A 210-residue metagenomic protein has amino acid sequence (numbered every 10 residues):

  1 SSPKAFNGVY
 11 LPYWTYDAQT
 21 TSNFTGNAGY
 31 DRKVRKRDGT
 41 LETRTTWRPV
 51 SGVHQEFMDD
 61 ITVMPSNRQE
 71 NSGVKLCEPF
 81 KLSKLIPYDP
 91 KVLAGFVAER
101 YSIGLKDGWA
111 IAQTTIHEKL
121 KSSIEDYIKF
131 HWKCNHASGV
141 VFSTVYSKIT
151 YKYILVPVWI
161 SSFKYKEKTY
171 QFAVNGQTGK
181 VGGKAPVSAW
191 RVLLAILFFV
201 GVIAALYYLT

Functional and structural regions predicted by a protein language model:
S1-K164: Charged, low-complexity helical/coil segments in non-catalytic cytosolic or luminal regions
T21, Q177, P186: An acidic- and aromatic-residue-enriched active-site/binding cleft used to recognize and process polar
N23-T25, K168-T169, K180, A189-W190: Flexible loop/turn segments at secondary-structure boundaries
V156-G182: Extended, hydrophilic extramembrane loops/domains of integral membrane proteins
K184-A195: Juxtamembrane/start-of-transmembrane alpha-helix segments at the extracytoplasmic/lumenal side of membrane anchors
A204-T210: Juxtamembrane boundary at the C-terminal end of a transmembrane helix
